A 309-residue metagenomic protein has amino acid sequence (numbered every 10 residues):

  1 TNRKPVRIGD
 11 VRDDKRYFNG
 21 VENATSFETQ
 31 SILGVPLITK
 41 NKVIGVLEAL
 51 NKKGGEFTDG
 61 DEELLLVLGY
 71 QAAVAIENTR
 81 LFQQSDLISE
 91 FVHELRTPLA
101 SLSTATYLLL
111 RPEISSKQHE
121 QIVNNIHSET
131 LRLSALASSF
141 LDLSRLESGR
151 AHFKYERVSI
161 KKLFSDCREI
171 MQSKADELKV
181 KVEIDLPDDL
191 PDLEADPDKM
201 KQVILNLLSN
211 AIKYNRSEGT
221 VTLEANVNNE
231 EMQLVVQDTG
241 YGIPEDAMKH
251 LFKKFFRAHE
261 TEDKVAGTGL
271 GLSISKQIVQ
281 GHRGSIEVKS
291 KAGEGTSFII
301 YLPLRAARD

Functional and structural regions predicted by a protein language model:
G9-S31, N51: Signal-transducing coupling segments at domain and membrane junctions
Q30-I38: A short, aliphatic-rich beta-strand micro-motif
S128-L133: Short alpha-helical segment of the dimerization/phosphotransfer core of two-component systems
S144-Y155: Helix-loop junction within the histidine kinase core
K154-S159, D176, K181-P191: Conserved catalytic submotifs in the C-terminal HATPase_c
I160, G242-H250: Short helix N-cap motif at coil->helix boundaries in the Bergerat
R283-G284: Conserved glycine-rich
